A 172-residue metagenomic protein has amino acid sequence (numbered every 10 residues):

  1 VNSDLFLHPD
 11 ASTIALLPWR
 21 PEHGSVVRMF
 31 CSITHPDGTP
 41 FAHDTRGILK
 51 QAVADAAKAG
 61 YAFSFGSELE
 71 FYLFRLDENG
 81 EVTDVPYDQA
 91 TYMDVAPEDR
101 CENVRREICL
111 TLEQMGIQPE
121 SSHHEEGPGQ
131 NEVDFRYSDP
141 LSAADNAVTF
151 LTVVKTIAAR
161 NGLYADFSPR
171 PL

Functional and structural regions predicted by a protein language model:
V1-L172: Glycine-rich, acidic/polar active-site loops that bind/position phosphate-bearing ligands
